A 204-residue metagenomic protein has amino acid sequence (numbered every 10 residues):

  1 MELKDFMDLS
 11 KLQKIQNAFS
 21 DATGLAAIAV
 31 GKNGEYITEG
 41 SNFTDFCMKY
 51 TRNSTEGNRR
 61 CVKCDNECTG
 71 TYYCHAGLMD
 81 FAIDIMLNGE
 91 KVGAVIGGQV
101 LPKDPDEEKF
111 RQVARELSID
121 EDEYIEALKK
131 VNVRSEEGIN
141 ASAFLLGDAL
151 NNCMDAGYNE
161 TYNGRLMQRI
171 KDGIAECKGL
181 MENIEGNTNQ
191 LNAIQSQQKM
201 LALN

Functional and structural regions predicted by a protein language model:
M1-G77, N204: Structured interaction and signal-relay segments at domain junctions
D45-F46, R60, R115, D172-G179: Alpha-helix boundary/capping detector
V62-R115, K130-C153: Sensory/regulatory domains in signal-transduction proteins
R115-E126: A short, charged helix-loop
K130-N204: Signal-transducing coiled-coil/dimerization helices and immediately adjacent hinge/linker segments that couple sensory
